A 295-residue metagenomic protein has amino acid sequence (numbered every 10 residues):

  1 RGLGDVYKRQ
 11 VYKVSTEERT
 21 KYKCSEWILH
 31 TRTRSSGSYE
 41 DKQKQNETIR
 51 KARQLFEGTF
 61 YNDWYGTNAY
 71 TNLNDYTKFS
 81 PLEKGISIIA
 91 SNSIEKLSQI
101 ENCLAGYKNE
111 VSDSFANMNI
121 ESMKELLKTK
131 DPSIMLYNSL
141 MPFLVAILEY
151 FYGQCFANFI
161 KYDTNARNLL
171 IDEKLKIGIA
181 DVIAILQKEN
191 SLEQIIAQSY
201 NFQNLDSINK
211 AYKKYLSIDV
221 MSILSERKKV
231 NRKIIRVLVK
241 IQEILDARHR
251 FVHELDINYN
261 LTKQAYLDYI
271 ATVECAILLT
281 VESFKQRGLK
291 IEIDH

Functional and structural regions predicted by a protein language model:
G2-Y7: Short, small-residue-biased leader/transition segments that mark boundaries at the very start of proteins
V11-I28: Short, well-structured beta-strand
S25-A69, V273: Ampiphathic alpha-helical segments that act as solvent-exposed interaction surfaces
Q43, E47-R50, S91, S98 (+6 more regions): Generic structural signal for well-ordered, non-transmembrane alpha-helical segments in soluble/cytosolic regions
Q54, G58, E149-I160, D246-I257 (+1 more regions): Charged/polar positions within long, soluble alpha-helices
Y70-I241: Helix-loop junctions and short alpha-helical segments
S217-R250, K263-H295: Amphipathic, Lys/Arg-enriched alpha-helical patches that create a basic surface for binding polyanionic ligands
N258-T262: Extracellular/periplasmic helix-loop-helix junctions in multi-pass membrane proteins
